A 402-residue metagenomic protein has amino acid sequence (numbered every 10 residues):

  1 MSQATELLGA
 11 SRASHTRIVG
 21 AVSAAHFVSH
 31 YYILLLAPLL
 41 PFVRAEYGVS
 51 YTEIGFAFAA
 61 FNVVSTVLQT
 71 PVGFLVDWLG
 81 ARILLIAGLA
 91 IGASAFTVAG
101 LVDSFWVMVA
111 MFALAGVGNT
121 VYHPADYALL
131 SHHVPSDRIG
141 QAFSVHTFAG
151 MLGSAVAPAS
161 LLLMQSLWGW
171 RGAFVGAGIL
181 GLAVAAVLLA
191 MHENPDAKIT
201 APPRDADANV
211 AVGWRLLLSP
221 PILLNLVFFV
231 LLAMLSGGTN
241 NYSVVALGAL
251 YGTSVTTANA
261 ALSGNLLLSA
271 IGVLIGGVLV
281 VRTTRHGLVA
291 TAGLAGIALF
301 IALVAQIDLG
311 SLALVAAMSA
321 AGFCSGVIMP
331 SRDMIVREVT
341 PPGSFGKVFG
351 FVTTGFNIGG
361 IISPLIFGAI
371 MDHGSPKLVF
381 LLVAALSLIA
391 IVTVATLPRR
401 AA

Functional and structural regions predicted by a protein language model:
S2-A13, P195-N225: Juxtamembrane intracellular "pre-TM" segments in multi-pass secondary transporters
L36-A37, P221-L266, A270: Extracytoplasmic gate region of multi-pass secondary transporters
V67-D103: Conserved MFS/SLC helix-loop-helix module at the cytosolic interface between two early adjacent transmembrane helices
L68-G80, V273-R285, M371-D372: Helix-to-loop junctions at the C-terminal end of transmembrane segments in multipass secondary transporters
W78-G88, R282-L294: Cytoplasmic membrane-interface "Motif A"-like loop-to-helix N-cap segments of 12-TM Major Facilitator Superfamily
M111-G150: Cytoplasmic helix-loop-helix junction between adjacent transmembrane helices in 12-TM secondary transporters
H146-E193: Helix-loop-helix hairpin linking two adjacent transmembrane segments in secondary transporters
H286-R332: C-terminal transmembrane helical hairpin of 12-TM major facilitator-type secondary transporters
